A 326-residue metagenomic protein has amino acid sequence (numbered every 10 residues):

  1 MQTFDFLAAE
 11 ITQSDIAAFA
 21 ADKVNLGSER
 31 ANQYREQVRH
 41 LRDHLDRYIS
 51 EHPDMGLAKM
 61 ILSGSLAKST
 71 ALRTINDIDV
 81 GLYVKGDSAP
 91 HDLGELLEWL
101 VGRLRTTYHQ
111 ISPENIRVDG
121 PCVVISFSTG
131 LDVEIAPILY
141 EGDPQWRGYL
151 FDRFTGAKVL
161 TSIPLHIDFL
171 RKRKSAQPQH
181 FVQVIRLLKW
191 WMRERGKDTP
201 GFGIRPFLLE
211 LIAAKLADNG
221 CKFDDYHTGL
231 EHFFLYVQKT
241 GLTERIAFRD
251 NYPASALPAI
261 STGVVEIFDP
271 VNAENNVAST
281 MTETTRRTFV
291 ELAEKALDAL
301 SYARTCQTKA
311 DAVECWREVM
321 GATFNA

Functional and structural regions predicted by a protein language model:
M1-I11, T129-L187, A259-I260, I267 (+1 more regions): Extended, alpha-helix-rich binding/interface surfaces that flank or overlap catalytic cores and mediate recognition
M1-I75, A89-G94: N-terminal regions immediately upstream of nucleotidyltransferase
Q33-Q37, L41, D92-L100, H180 (+2 more regions): Short amphipathic alpha-helical segments
R42-D46, L97-R105, I185, K189 (+2 more regions): Generic solvent-exposed, charged/amphipathic alpha-helical segments that serve as macromolecular interface scaffolds
I49, E98-W146: Conserved catalytic core of two-metal-ion nucleotidyltransferases
S69-R105, A136: Catalytic metal-binding acidic patch
T74-V84, I163-L170, E210: Glycine-rich, often proline-containing surface loops adjacent to acidic residues and nearby aromatics that form
H180-E314, E318, N325: Conserved nucleotidyltransferase catalytic core and NTase-mimicking acidic/glycine-rich helix/loop elements in nucleic
